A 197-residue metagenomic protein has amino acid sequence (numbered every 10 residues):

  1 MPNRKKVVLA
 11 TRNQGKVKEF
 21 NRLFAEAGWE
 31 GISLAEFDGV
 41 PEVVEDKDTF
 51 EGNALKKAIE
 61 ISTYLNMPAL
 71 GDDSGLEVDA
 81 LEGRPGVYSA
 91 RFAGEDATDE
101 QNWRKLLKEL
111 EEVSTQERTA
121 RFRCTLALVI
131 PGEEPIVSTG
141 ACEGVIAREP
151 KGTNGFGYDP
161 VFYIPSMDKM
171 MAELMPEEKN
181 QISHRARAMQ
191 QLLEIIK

Functional and structural regions predicted by a protein language model:
P2-V8, Q14-S33, F37-K197: Anionic-ligand binding patches
